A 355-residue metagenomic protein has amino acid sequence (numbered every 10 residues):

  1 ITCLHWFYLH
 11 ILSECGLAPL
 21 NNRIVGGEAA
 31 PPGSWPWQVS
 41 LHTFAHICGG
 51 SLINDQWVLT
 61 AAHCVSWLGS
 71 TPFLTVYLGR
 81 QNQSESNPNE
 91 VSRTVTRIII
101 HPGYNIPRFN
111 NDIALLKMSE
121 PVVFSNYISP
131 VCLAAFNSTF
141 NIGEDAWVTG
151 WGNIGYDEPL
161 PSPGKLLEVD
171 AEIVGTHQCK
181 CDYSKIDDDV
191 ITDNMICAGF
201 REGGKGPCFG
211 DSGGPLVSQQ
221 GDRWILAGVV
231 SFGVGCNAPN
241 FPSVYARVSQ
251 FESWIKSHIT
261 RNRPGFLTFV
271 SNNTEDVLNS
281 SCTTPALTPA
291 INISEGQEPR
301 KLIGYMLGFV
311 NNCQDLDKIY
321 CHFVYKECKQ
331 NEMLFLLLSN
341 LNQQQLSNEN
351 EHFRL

Functional and structural regions predicted by a protein language model:
I1-S13, V76, L337: Cleavable N-terminal signal peptides of Sec/SRP-targeted secreted and luminal proteins
L17-N21, V58-A61, S66-I106, T176-S184: Conserved H-D interstitial segment of serine endopeptidase catalytic domains
A18-V25, Q38-H42, E144, T149-M306 (+1 more regions): Extracellular trypsin-like serine protease catalytic domains
P36-D55, R108-F109: A conserved glycine-rich beta-strand in the N-terminal activation segment of trypsin-fold
V58-A62, N110-A135: Conserved active-site neighborhood of the chymotrypsin/trypsin-like protease fold
P102-N105, P121-E168: Active-site substrate-binding loop(s) of clan PA
G296-L334, S339-Q343: Mature extracellular/luminal domains of secreted and GPI-anchored eukaryotic proteins, especially small
